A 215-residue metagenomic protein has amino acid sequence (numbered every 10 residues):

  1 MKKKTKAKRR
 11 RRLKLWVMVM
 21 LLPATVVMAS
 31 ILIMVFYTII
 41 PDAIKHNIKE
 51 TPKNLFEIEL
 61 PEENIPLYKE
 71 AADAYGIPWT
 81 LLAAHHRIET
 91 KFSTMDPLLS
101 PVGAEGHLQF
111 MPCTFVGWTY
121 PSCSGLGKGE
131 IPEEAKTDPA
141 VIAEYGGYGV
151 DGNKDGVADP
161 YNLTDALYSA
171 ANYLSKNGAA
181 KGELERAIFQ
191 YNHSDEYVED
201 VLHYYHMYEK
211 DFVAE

Functional and structural regions predicted by a protein language model:
M1-V17: N-terminal Lys/Arg-rich, disordered targeting/topogenic segments
K2-T5, P23-A24, Y37: Domain-scale selection of a single, long terminal region that carries the protein's primary operational module
W16-V35: Hydrophobic membrane-insertion alpha-helices, especially the h-region of bacterial N-terminal signal peptides
I39-E215: Catalytic glycan-binding domains that act on GlcNAc-containing polysaccharides
